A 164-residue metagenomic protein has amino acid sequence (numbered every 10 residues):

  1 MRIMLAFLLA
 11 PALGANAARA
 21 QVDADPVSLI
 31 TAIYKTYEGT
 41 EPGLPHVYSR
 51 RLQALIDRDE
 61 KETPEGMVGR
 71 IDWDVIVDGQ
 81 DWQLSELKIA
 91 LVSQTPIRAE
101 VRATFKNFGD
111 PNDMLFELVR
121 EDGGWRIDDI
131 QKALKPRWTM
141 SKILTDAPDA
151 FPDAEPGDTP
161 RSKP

Functional and structural regions predicted by a protein language model:
M4-G14: Bacterial N-terminal signal peptides
N16-A20: Sec/Tat signal peptide C-region and signal peptidase I cleavage site
Q21-V22, A54-P111, P160-P164: Surface-exposed, charged secondary-structure patches
Q21-V68: Core segments of small alpha/beta cavity-forming domains
Q94-R98, R102, F108-N112, D129-P164: Low-complexity, intrinsically disordered terminal/linker segments enriched in charged and Gly/Pro repeats
M114-V119: Hydrophobic/aromatic beta-strand elements that line small-molecule binding cavities or substrate pockets in beta-rich
